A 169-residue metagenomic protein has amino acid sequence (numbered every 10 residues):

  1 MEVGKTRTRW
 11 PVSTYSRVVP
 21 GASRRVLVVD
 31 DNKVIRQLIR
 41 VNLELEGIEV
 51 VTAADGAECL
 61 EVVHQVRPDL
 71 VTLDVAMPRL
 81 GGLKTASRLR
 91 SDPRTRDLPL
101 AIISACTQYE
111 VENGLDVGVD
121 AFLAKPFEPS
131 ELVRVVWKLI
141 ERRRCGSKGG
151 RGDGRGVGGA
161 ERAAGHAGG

Functional and structural regions predicted by a protein language model:
M1-R25, S130-G169: Non-catalytic signal-transmission and effector/linker regions of two-component phosphorelay proteins
Q37-L45: Charged docking surfaces used in two-component/phosphorelay signaling
G47-A54, V62: Short hydrophobic/Thr-rich beta-strand motif most characteristic of the beta2 strand and flanking loop of CheY-like
D55-E58, L80-S87: Acidic catalytic/metal-coordinating carboxylates
V66-T72: Active-site beta3 strand of CheY-like receiver
M77: Receiver (REC) domain active-site loop signature in two-component systems and cognate sites in sensor histidine kinases
K84, C106-L123, S130, R134 (+1 more regions): Alpha4 helix (beta4-alpha4-beta5 surface) of REC/receiver domains from two-component response regulators
